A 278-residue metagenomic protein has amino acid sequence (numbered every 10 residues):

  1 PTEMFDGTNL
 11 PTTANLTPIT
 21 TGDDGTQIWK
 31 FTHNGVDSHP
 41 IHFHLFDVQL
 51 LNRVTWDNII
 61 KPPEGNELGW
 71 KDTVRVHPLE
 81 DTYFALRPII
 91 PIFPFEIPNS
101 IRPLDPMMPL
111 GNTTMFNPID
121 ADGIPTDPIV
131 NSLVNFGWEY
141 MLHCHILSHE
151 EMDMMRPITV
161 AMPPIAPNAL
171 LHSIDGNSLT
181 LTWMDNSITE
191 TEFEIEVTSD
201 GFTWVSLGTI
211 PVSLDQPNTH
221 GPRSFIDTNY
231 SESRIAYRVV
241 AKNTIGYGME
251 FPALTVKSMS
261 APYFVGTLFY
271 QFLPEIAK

Functional and structural regions predicted by a protein language model:
P1-N131, I146, P163: Edge beta-strand plus adjacent loop/short-helix module at the start of the mature soluble/periplasmic domain
T20, V134, D227-S231: Short, flexible loop/turn segments at beta-strand junctions in immunoglobulin-like and fibronectin type III
I41, F193-I195, Y237: Short beta-strand elements bearing conserved aromatic residues within extracellular beta-rich modules
P164-L171: Proline-enriched interdomain boundary motifs that mark the N-terminal boundary and often initiate the first structured
N177-E190, D227: Conserved aromatic anchor
E194-E232: Recognizes extended acidic, P/S/T-rich segments that occur within or adjacent to Ig-like beta-sandwich modules
D227-G248: Beta-strand-rich modules
T244-L268: Extracellular fibronectin type III
